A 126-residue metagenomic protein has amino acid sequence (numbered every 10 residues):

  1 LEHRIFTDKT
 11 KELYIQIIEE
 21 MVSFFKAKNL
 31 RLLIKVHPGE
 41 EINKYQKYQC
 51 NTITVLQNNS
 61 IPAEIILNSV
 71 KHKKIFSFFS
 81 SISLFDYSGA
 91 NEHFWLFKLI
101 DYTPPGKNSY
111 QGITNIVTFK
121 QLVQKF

Functional and structural regions predicted by a protein language model:
L1-E2, I34-P38, L56-N58, K74-S80 (+1 more regions): Short His-Asn-centered micro-motif
L1-E20, L30-E40: Active-site donor-nucleotide binding/catalytic segment of nucleotide-sugar enzymes
D8, E40-Q46, Y102-N108: Short, charged/polar "capping" segments at the starts of alpha-helices and the immediately preceding loops
I17-V22, N59-I61: Eukaryote-skewed repeat-based solenoidal scaffolds used as protein-protein interaction platforms, primarily
S23-L30, Q49-C50, I66-H72, S88: Flexible, charged surface loops at secondary-structure boundaries
A27-N58: Catalytic donor nucleotide-activated moiety binding site of glycosyltransferases and closely related
A63-K107: A donor-sugar binding/catalytic signature common to diverse glycosyltransferases and related nucleotide-sugar
P105-F126: Leloir-type glycosyltransferase catalytic cores
